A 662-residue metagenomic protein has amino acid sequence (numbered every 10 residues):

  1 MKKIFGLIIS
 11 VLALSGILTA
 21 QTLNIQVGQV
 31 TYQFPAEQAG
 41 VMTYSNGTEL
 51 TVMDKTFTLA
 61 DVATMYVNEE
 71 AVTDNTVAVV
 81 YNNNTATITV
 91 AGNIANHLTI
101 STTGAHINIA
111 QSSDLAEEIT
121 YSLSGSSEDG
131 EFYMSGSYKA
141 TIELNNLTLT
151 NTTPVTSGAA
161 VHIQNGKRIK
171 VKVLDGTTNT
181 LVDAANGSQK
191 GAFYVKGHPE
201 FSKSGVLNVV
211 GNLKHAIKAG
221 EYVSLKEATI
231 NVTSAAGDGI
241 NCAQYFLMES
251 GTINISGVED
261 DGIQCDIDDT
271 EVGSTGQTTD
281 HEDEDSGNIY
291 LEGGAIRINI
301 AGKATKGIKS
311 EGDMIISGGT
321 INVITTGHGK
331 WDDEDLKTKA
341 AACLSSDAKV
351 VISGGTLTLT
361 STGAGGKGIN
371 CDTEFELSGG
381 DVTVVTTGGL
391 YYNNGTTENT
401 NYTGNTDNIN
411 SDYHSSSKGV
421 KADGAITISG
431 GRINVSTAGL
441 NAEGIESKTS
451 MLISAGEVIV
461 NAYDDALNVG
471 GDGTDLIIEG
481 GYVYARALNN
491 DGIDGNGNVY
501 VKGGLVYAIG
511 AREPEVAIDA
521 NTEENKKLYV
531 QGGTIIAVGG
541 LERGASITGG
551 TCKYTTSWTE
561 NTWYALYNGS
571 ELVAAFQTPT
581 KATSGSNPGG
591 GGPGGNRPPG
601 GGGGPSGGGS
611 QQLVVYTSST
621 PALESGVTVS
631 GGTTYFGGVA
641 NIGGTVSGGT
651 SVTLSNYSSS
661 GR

Functional and structural regions predicted by a protein language model:
I4-S15: Sec-dependent N-terminal signal peptides
G16-A20: Sec/Tat signal peptide C-region and signal peptidase I cleavage site
Q21-A39: Short N-terminal segments immediately surrounding and downstream of signal-peptide cleavage
Q21-T22, N46-E49, A116-L123: Short, hydrophobic/aromatic-rich segments at coil-to-beta transitions
V27-Q29, V52-D54, G569-E571: Glycine-centered tight beta-turn/hairpin loop motif at sheet-sheet or coil-to-beta transitions
P35-Y44, T58-E70: Structured surface patches comprising rigid loops and adjacent beta-strands/short helices at the edges of well-ordered
N68-R662: A composition-driven surface/loop motif
